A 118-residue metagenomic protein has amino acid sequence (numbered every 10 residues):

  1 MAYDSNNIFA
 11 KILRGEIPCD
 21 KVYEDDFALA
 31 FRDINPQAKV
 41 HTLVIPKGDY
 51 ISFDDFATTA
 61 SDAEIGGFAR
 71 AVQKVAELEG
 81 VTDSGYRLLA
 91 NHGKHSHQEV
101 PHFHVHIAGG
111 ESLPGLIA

Functional and structural regions predicted by a protein language model:
M1-A118: HIT superfamily nucleotide-processing domains
